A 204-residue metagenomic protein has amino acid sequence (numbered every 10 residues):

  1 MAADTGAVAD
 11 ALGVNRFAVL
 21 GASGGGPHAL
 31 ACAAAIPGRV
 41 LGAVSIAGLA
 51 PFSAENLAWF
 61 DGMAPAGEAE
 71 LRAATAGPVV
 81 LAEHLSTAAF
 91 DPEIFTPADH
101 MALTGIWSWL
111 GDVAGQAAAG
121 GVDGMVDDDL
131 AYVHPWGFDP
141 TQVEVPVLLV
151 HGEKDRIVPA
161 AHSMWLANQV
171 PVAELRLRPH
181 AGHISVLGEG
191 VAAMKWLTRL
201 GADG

Functional and structural regions predicted by a protein language model:
M1-F17: Conserved acidic catalytic loop of the alpha/beta-hydrolase fold
F17, G21-G26, G152: Conserved alpha/beta-hydrolase "nucleophile elbow" surrounding the catalytic nucleophile
G26-P37, A43: Short glycine-enriched nucleophile-adjacent loop and the immediately C-terminal alpha-helix near the catalytic center
G42-A76: Flexible "cap/lid" loop of the alpha/beta hydrolase fold
G62-F138: Alpha/beta-hydrolase
V143, L149-H151, D155: Short beta-strand/loop motif that positions the catalytic acidic residue of the alpha/beta-hydrolase fold
R156-H162: Conserved alpha/beta-hydrolase "acid-adjacent" motif
A173-G204: Catalytic active-site module of serine/aspartate enzymes centered on a nucleophile-bearing elbow/loop
